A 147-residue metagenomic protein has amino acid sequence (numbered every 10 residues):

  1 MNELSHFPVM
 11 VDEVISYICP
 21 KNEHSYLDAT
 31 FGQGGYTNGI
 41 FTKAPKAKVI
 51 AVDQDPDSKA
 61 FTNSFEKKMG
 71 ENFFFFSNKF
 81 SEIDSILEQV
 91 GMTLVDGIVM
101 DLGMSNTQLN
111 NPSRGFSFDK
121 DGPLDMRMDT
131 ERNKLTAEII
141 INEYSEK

Functional and structural regions predicted by a protein language model:
M1-K147: S-adenosyl-L-methionine-dependent methyltransferase catalytic core, i.e., the SAM/SAH-binding region
